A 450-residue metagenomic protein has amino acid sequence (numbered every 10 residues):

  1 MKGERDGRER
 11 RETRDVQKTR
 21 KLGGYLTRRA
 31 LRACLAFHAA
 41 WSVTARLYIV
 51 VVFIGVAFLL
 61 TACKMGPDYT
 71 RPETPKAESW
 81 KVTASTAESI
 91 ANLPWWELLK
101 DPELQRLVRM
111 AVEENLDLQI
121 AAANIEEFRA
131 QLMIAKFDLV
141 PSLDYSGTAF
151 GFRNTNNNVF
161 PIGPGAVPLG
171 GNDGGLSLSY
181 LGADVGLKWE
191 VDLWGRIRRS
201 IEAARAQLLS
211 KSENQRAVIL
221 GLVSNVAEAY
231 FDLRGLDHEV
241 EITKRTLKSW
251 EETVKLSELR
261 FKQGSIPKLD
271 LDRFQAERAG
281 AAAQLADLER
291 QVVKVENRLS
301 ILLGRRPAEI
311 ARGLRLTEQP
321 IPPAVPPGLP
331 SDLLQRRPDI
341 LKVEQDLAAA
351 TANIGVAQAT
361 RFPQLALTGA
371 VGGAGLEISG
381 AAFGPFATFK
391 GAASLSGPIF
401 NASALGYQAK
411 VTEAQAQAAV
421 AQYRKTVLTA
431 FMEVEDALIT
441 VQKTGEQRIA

Functional and structural regions predicted by a protein language model:
Y48-L60: Bacterial N-terminal signal peptides
K64-M133, E318-A348, P398-I399, R424-V427 (+1 more regions): Bacterial Sec-pathway N-terminal export signals of envelope proteins
Q119, L139-I162, G170-S177, K188-A217 (+5 more regions): Small/polar (Gly/Ser/Thr/Ala-rich) solvent-exposed segments that form structured loops/beta-strands/short helices used
A121-A135, V218, L222-R245, S249-L259 (+5 more regions): Amphipathic alpha-helical coiled-coil segments
S179-L187, A229, L329, F389-L395: Hydrophobic, lipid-facing positions within transmembrane beta-strands of outer-membrane proteins
R245-K248, P267, L285-L334: Short, solvent-exposed, mixed-charge loop/turn linkers that connect secondary-structure elements
